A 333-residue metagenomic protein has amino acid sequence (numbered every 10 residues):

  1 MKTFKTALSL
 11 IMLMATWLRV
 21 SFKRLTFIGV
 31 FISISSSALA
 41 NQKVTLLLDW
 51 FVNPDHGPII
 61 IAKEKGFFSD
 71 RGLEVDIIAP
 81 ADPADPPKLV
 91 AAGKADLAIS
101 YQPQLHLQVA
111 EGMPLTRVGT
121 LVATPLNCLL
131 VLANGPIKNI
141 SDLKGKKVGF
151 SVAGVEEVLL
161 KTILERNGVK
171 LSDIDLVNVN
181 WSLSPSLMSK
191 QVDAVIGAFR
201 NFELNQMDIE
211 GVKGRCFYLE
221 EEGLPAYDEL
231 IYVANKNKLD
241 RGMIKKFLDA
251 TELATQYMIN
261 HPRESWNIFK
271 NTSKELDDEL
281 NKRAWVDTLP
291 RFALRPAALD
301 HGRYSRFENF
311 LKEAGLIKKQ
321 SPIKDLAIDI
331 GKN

Functional and structural regions predicted by a protein language model:
M1-S21: N-terminal secretory signal peptides that target proteins for export/translocation
S33-S35: N-terminal signal peptide c-region/cleavage motif recognized by signal peptidases
A38-A40: Boundary at the C-terminal end of the N-terminal hydrophobic targeting segment
Q42-V179, S184-S189, D193-N201, C216-F217 (+1 more regions): Short, glycine-/small- and polar/acidic-enriched structural segments that line small-molecule recognition paths
P103, S182-T272: Pocket-lining segment of extracytoplasmic ligand-binding domains
L121-V131, V212-K236, L248, D287-P290 (+1 more regions): Periplasmic-binding protein-like
D240-L316: Secondary-structure end/capping motifs
S305-N333: Conserved C-terminal helix/tail region of periplasmic/extracytoplasmic solute-binding proteins
